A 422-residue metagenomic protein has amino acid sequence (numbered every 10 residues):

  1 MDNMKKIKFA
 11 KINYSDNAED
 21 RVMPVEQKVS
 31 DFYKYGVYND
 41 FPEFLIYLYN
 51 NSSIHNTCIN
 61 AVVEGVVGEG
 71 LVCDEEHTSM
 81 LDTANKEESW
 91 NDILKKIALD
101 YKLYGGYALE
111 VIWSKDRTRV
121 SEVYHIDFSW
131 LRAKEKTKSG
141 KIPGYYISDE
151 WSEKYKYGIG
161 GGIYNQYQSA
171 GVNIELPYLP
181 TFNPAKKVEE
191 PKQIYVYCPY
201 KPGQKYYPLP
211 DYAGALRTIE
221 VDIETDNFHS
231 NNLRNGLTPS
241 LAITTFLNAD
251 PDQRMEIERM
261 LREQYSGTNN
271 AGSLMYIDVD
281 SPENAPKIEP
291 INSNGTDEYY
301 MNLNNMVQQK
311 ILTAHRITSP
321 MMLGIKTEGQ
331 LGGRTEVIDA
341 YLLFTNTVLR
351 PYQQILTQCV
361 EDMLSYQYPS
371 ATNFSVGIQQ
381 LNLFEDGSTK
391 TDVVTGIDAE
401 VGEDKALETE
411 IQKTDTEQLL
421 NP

Functional and structural regions predicted by a protein language model:
M1-I59, E69, D74-V279, G387-P422: Structured, contiguous alpha/beta core segments that scaffold functional sites
A61-G65: Extended alpha-helical coiled-coil "stalk/arm" regions that scaffold and mediate dimerization/assembly in large
Q193-M363, S370-G377: A contiguous, surface-oriented mixed alpha/beta subdomain in the mid-to-C-terminal portion of proteins that forms
D362-A399: Long, highly charged low-complexity segments enriched in Glu/Asp and Lys/Arg with interspersed Ser/Thr
